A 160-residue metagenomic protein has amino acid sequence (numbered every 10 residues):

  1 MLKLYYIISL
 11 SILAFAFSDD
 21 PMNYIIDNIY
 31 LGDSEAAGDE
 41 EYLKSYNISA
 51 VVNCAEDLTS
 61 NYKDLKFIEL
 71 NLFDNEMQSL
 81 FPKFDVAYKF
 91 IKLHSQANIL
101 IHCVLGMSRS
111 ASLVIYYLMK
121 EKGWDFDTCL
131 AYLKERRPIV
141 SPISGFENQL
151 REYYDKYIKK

Functional and structural regions predicted by a protein language model:
K3-F15: Cleavable N-terminal signal peptides of Sec/SRP-targeted secreted and luminal proteins
F17-I99, L105, K120-K159: Cysteine-based protein phosphatase catalytic domain of the PTP/DSP
S110-E121: Short, small-residue alpha-helix embedded
